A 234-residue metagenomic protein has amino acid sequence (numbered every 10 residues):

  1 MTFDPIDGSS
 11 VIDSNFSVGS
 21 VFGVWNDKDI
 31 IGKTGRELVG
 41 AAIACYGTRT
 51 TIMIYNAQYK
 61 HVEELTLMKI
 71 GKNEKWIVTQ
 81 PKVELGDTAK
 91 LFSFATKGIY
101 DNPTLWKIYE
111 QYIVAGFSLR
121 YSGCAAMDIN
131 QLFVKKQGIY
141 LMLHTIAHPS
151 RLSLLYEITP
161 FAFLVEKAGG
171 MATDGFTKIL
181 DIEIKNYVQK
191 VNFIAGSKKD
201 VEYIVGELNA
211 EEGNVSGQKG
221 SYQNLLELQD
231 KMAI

Functional and structural regions predicted by a protein language model:
M1-I234: IMPase-like, lithium-sensitive Mg2+-dependent phosphomonoesterase catalytic core
